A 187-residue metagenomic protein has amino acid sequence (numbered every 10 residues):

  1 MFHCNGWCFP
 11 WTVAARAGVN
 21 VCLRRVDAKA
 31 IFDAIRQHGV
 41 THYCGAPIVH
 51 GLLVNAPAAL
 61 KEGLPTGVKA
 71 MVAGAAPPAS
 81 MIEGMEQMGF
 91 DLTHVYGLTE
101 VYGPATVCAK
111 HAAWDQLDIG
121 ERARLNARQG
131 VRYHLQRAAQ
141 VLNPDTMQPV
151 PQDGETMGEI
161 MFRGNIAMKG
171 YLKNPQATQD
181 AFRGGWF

Functional and structural regions predicted by a protein language model:
F2, K29, D33-R36, P47-K69 (+1 more regions): Adenylate-forming
F2, P10, V21, K29 (+4 more regions): Nucleotide phosphate-binding site architecture
F2-T41, A56: Conserved AMP-binding/adenylation subdomain of ANL enzymes
G18, V68-A70, P77-V95, T99-W186: Conserved AMP-binding/adenylate-forming
R24, A46-P47, G74, G164: Helix N-cap/beta->alpha junction signal
H38-T41, L60-L64, A109-W114: Short, hinge-like loop/turn segments at secondary-structure boundaries
T41-H42, K69: Short, Asp-centered acidic motifs that coordinate Mg2+ and/or phosphate in catalytic or ligand-binding sites
